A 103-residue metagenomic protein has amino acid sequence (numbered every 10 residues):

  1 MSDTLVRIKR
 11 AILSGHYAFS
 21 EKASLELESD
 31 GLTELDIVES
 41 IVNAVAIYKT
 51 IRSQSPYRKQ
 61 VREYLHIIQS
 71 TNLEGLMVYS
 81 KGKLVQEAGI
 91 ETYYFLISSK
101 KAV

Functional and structural regions predicted by a protein language model:
M1-V103: Ribonuclease/tRNase effector modules and their secretory precursors
